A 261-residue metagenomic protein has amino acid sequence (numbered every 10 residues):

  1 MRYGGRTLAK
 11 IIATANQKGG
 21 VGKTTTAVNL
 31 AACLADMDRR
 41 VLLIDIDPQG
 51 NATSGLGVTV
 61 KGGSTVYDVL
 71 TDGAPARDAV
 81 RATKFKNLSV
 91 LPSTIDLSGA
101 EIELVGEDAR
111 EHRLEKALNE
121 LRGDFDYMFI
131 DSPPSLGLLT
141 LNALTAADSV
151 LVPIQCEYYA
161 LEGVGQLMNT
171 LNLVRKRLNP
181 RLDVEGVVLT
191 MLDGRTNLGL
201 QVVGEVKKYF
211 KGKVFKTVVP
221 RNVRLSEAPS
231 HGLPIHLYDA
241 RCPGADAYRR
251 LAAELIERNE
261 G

Functional and structural regions predicted by a protein language model:
M1-G261: P-loop NTP-binding core
